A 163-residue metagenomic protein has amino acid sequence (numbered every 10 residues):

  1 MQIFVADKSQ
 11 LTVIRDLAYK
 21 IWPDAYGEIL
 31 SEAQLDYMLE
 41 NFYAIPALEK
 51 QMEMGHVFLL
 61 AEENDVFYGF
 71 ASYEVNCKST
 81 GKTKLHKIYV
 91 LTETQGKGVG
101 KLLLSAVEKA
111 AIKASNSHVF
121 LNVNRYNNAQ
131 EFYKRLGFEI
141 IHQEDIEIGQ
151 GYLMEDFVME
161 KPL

Functional and structural regions predicted by a protein language model:
M1-I3: Extreme N-terminal starter segment of soluble prokaryotic enzymes
V5-L11, R15-E93, L104-A106, A110 (+2 more regions): Acetyl-CoA-dependent GNAT
L91-K97, R125: Active-site acidic-Proline motif in GNAT/NAT acetyltransferases
Q95, I112, K134: Short polybasic/polar patches that bind polyanions
K101: Residues forming the Rossmann-fold NAD(P)(H) cofactor-binding site
A111-N122: Conserved GNAT acetyl-CoA-binding A-motif
F120-N124, K134, E139-F157: Conserved catalytic-core motifs of GNAT/GCN5-like acyltransferases
A129: Helix-turn-helix
